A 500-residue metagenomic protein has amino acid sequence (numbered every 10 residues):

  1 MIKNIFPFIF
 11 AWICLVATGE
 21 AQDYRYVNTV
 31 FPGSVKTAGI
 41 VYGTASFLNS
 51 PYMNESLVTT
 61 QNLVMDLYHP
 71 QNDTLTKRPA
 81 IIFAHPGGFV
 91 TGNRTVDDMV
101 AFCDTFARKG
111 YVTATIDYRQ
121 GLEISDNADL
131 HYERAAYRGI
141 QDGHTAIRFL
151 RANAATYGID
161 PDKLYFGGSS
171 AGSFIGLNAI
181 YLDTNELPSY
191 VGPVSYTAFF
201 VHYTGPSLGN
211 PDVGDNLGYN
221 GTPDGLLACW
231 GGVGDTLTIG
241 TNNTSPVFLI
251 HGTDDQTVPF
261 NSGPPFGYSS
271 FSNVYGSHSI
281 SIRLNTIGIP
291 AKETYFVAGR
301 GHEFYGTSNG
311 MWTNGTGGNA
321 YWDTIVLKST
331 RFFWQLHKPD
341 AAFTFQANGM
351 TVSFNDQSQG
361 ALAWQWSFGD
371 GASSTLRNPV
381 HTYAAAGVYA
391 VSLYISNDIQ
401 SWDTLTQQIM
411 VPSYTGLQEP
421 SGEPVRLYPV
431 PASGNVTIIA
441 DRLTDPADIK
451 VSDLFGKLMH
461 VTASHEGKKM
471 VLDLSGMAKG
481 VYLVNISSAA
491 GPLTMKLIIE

Functional and structural regions predicted by a protein language model:
D23-L75: N-terminal cap/lid segment of alpha/beta-hydrolase-fold proteins
T95-T115: Short amphipathic alpha-helix adjacent to the substrate-entry channel of hydrolases
R148-N243: Primarily recognizes the serine-hydrolase "nucleophile elbow" in alpha/beta-hydrolase and SGNH/GDSL folds
V274, H278-D340: C-terminal catalytic histidine-bearing segment of alpha/beta-hydrolase fold enzymes
Q335-A347, W402-Y428, L443: Residue-level detector of functionally pivotal "anchor" positions at catalytic/ligand-binding pockets or at interdomain
D356-S358, F368, H381-A385, G476: Residue-level recognition of secondary-structure-to-loop junctions
A363-H381: Surface-exposed, flexible coil segments in extracellular/virion-facing regions
Q365, V388-S392, T404, Q418-E500: C-terminal outer-membrane/trafficking sorting elements
